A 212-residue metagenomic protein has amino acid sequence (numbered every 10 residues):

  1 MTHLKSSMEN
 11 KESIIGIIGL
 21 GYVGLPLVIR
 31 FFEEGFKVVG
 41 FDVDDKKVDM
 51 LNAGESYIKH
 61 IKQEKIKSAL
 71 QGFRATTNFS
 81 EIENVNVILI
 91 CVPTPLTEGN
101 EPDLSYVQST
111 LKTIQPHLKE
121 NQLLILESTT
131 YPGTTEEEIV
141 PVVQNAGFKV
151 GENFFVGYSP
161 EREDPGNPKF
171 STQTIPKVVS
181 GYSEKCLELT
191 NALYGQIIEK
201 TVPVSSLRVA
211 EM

Functional and structural regions predicted by a protein language model:
T2-I14, E33, K37-V39, V43-V87 (+2 more regions): Conserved N-terminal Rossmann-fold NAD(P) cofactor-binding segment
L20-G21: Glycine-rich Rossmann-fold phosphate-binding loop(s) that bind the pyrophosphate of adenine dinucleotide cofactors
G24-L25: N-terminal Rossmann-fold NAD(P) dinucleotide-binding loop
E83-N84, E120, T174: Alpha-helix C-terminal capping/helix-to-coil transition sites in glycosyltransferase folds
I90-V92, S128, Y182: Glycine-rich, N-terminal phosphate-binding loop of Rossmann-like dinucleotide-binding domains
L96-R162: Rossmann-like NAD(P)(H) cofactor-binding subdomain of soluble oxidoreductases
P141-G157, E163, P168-M212: Internal alpha-helical scaffold of NAD(P)-dependent oxidoreductase catalytic cores
